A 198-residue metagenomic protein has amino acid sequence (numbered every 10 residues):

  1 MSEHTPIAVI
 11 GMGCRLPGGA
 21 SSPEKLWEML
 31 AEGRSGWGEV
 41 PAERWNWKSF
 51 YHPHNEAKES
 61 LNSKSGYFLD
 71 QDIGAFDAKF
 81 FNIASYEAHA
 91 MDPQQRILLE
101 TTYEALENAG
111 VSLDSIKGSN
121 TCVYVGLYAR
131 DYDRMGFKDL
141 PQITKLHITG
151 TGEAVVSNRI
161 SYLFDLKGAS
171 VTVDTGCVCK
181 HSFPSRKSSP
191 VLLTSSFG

Functional and structural regions predicted by a protein language model:
M1-E87, Q95, E104-E107, S189 (+1 more regions): ACP-dependent fatty acid/polyketide chain-elongation machinery
E3-H4, Q71-A78, L127-A129, D133 (+2 more regions): Conserved catalytic cysteine-centered active-site region of acyl-thioester-dependent Claisen-condensing enzymes
G11, L30, T102, L106 (+4 more regions): Conserved structural-core and active-site-/substrate-pathway-adjacent residues in large, well-folded domains of enzymes
K25, D139-L140, R186: Short, solvent-exposed amphipathic alpha-helical segments in soluble enzyme and RNA/protein-processing domains
N46-A75, M91-R159: Conserved beta-ketoacyl condensing-enzyme motif
F80-M91, G110, K138-T144, D165-D174: Glycine- and acidic
P93, K180, F197-G198: Short, intrinsically disordered, charge-balanced linker/junction segments flanking boundaries in proteins
S115-V125, S170-G176, F197-G198: Beta-strand segments within the central parallel beta-sheet cores of soluble alpha/beta enzyme folds
